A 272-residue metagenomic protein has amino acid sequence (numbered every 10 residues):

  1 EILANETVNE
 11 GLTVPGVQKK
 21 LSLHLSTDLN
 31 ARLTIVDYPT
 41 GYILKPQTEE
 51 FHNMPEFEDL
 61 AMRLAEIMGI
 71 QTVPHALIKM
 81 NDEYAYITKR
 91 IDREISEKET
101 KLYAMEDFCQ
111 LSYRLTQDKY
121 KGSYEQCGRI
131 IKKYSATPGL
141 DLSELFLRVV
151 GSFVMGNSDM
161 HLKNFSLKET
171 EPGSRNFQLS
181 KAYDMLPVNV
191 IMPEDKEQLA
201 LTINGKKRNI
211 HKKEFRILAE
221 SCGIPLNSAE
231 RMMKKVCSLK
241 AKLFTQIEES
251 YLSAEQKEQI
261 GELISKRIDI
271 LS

Functional and structural regions predicted by a protein language model:
E1, N5-T7, G173-F177, S221 (+1 more regions): Regulatory N- and C-terminal appendages and interdomain linkers associated with kinase/kinase-like NTP transferase
I2-K119, N227: Conserved ATP-binding subdomain of kinase catalytic cores across diverse folds
L23, A65, F108, D159 (+3 more regions): A residue-level signal for conserved active-site and pocket-lining positions in enzyme catalytic cores
E49-I67, S123-V190: Conserved kinase catalytic-core segment
N53, L226-E230, K234-K235, L252 (+1 more regions): ATP-dependent kinase catalytic cores of phosphoinositide-metabolizing enzymes and PI3K-like protein kinases
N81, R231-A241: Small/polar glycine-rich anion-binding or flexible loop at a beta-alpha turn
N81-V154, L201, I217, S221: ATP-dependent phospho-/nucleotidyl transfer catalytic cores
D107, L111-I130, L167-E230: Catalytic-core segments of enzymes that bind and process phosphorylated/nucleotide-bearing substrates
